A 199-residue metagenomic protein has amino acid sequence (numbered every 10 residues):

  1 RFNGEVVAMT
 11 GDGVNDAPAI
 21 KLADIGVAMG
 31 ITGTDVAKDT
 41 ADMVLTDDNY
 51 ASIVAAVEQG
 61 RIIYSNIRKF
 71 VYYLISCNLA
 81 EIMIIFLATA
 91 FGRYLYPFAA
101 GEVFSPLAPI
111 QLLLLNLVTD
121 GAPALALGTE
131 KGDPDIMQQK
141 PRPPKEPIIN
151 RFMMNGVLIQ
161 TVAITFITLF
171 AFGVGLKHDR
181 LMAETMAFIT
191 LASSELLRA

Functional and structural regions predicted by a protein language model:
R1-A8, A28-A199: Membrane-embedded transport module
G13-L22: Acidic, divalent-metal-coordinating active-site segment for phosphoryl/phosphodiester hydrolysis, typified by short
D24-G26: Alpha-to-beta junction loops
